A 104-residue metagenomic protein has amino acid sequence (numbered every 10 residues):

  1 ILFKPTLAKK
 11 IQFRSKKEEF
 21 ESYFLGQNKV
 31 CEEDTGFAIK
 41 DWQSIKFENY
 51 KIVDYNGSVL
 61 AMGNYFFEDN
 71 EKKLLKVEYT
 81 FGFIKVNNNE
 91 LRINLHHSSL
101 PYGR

Functional and structural regions predicted by a protein language model:
I1-Y50: A solvent-exposed, acidic/Ser-Thr-rich amphipathic alpha-helical stretch
D54-M62, F66, N70-R104: Short beta-strand edge/turn micro-motifs at domain boundaries
